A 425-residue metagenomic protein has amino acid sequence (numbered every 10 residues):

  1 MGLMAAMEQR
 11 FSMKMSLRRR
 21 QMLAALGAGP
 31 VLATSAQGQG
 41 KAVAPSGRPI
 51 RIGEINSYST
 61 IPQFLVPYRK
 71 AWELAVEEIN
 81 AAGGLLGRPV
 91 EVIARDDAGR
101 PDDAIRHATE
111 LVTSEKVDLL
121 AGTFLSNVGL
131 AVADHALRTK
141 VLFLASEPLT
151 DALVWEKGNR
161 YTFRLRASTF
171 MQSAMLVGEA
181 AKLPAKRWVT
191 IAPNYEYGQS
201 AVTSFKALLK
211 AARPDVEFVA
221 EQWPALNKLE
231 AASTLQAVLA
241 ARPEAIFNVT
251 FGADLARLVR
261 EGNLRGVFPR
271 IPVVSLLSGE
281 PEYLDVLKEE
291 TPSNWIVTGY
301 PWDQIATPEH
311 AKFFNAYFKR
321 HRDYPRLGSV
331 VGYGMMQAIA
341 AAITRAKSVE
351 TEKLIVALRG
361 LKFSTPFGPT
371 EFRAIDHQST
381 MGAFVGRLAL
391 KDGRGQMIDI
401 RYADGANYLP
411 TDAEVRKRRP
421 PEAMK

Functional and structural regions predicted by a protein language model:
M1-L17, A24-V31: N-terminal secretory signal peptides
G40-K41, F64-K70, L85-L153, L165 (+2 more regions): Beta-alpha junction/loop-to-helix N-cap segments that form part of ligand/metal-binding clefts
A44-S46, R51-E73, R95-P101, F124-L125 (+3 more regions): Extracytoplasmic "Venus flytrap"
G47, K70-V92, A211-P214: Signal peptide-proximal N-terminal region of secreted/periplasmic/extracellular or secretory-lumen proteins
R106, D151-A152, N159-R265, P301-K312: Extracellular/periplasmic Venus flytrap/periplasmic-binding protein
L111, E115-F124, L144-S146, V189-A192 (+4 more regions): Periplasmic-binding protein-like
E261-Y333, T344-V349, M397-M424: Extracellular/periplasmic periplasmic-binding protein-like sensory domains
K362, P366-K425: Solvent-exposed, acidic/polar segments of extracytosolic/periplasmic ligand-binding ectodomains
